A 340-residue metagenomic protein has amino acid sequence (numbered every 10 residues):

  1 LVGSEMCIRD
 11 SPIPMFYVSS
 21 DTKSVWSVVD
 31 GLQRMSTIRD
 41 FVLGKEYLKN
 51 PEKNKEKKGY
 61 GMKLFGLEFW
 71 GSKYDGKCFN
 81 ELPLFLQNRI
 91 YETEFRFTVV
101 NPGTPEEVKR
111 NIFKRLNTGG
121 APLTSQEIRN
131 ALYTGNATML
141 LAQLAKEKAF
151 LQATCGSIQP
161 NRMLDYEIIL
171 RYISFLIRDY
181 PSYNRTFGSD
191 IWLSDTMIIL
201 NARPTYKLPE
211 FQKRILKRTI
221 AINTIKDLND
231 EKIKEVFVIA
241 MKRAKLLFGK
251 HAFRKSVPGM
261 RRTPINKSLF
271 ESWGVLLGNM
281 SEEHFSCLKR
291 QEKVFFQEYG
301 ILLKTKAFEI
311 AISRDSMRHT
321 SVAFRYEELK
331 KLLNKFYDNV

Functional and structural regions predicted by a protein language model:
L1-I8: Short, small-residue-biased leader/transition segments that mark boundaries at the very start of proteins
G3, D30, L303: A conserved hydrophobic position in a structured secondary element of the catalytic/binding core that shapes
M15-K23, G278: A short acidic-Thr-Gly-centered motif at the start of a beta-strand
T22-K45: Membrane helical hairpin/interfacial module
D40-K306: Solvent-exposed functional surfaces
K245-F253, K267, I301-V340: Acidic, carboxylate-rich catalytic segments that either coordinate divalent cations
